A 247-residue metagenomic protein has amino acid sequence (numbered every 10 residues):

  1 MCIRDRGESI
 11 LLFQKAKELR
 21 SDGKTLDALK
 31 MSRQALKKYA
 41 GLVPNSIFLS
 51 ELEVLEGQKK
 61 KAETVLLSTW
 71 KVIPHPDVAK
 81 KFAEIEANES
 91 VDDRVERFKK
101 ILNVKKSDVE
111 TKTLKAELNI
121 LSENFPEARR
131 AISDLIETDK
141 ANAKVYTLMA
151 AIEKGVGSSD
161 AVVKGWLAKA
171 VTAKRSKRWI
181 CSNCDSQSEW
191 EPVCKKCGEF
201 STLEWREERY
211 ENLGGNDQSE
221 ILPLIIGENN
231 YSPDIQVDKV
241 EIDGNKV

Functional and structural regions predicted by a protein language model:
M1-I3: Short, small-residue-biased leader/transition segments that mark boundaries at the very start of proteins
E8, K15, L49, V78-F82 (+2 more regions): Structural register within alpha-helical repeat arrays
L19, E53, F82-E86, N119 (+1 more regions): Residue at a conserved register position within TPR or TPR-like alpha-solenoid repeats
K24-R33, K59-T69, V91-K105, F125-L135 (+1 more regions): Alpha-helical repeat scaffolds
A40, I73-P74, K106-S107, K140 (+1 more regions): Short coil turns that delineate tetratricopeptide repeat
N45, V78-A79, T111, V145: TPR alpha-solenoid repeat register
S107, E211-V247: Long, charge-rich boundary regions
C181-C184, C194-C197: Short cysteine-rich clusters marking metal-coordination/redox-active sites
